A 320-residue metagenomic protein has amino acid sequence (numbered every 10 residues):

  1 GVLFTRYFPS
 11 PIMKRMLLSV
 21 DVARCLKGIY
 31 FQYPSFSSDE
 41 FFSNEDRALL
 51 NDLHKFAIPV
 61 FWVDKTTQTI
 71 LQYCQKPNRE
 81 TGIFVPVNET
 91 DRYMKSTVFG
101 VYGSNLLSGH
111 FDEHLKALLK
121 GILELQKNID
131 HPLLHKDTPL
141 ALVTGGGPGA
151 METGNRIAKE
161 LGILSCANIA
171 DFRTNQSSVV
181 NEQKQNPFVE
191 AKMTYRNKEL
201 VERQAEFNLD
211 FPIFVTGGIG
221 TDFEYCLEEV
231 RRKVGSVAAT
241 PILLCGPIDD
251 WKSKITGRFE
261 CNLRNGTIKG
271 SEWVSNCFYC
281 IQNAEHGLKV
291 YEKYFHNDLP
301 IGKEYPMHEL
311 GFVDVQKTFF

Functional and structural regions predicted by a protein language model:
G1-A167: Glycine-rich beta-alpha loop segments
P9-V22, E45-L49, S178-C277: Conserved phosphate- and dinucleotide-binding cores of soluble alpha/beta proteins, encompassing both enzyme active
S108, T174, W251: Flexible, glycine-rich phosphate/dinucleotide-binding loops and adjacent beta-alpha linkers at cofactor/substrate
L142-G145, C166-F172, T240-I248: Short internal beta-strands
P148-T194: Active-site cradle of extracellular carbohydrate-active enzymes
E152, F223, K289: Alpha-helical elements of the RecA-like P-loop NTPase motor core of helicases
C245-F320: C-terminal functional extensions of proteins
